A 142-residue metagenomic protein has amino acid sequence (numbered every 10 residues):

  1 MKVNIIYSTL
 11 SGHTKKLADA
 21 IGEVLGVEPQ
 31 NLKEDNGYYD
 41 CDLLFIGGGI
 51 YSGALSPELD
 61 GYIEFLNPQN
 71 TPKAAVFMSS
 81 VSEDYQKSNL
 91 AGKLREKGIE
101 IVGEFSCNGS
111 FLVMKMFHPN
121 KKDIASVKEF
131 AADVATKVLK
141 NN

Functional and structural regions predicted by a protein language model:
V3, T9, H13-E28, K33 (+1 more regions): FMN-binding flavodoxin-like domain, especially the glycine-rich phosphate-binding loop
